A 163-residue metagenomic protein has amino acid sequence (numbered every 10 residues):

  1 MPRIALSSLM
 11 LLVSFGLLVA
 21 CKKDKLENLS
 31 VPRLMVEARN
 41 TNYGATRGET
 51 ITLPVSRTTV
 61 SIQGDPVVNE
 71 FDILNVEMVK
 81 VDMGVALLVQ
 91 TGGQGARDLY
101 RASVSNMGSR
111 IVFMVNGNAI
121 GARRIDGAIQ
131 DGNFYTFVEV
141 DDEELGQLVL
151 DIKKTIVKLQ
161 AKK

Functional and structural regions predicted by a protein language model:
M1-V19: Sec-dependent bacterial lipoprotein signal peptides
C21-K163: Structural signature of multi-pass, alpha-helical inner-membrane proteins
